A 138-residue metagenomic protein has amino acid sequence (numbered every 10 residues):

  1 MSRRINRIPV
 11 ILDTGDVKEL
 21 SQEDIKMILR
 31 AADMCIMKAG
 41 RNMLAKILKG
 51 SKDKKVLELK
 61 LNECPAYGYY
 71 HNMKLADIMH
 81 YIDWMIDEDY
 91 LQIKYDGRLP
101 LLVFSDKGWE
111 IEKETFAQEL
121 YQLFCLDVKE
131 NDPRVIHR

Functional and structural regions predicted by a protein language model:
M1-R138: Accessory DNA-binding and partner-docking regions appended to nucleic-acid-acting proteins, especially the terminal
